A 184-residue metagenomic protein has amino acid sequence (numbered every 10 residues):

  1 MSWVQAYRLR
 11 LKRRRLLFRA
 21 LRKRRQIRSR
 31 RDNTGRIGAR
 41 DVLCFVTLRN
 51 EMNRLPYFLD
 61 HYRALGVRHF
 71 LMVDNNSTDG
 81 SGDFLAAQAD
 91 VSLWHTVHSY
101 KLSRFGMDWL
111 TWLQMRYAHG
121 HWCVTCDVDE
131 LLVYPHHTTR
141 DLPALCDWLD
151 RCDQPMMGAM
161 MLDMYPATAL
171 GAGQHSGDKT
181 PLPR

Functional and structural regions predicted by a protein language model:
M1-D60: N-proximal low-complexity "stem/linker" segments adjacent to membrane-targeting elements
M1-L21, G106, H136-R184: Catalytic-site signature of metal-activated, phosphate-bearing donor transferases, centered on the GT-A/GT-A-like
R22-K23, R36, G80-C126, V133-T139: Active-site-proximal specificity loops/subdomain of glycosyltransferases
N53-R54, D79-G80, L132, M164-A167: Flexible loop/turn segments at secondary-structure boundaries
D60-R68: Short, acidic, metal-binding catalytic loop of nucleotide-sugar glycosyltransferases
G66-V67, H119, D127, D153: Short loop/turn motifs at secondary-structure junctions
R68-N76: Short beta-strand/loop segment that forms part of the nucleotide-sugar
